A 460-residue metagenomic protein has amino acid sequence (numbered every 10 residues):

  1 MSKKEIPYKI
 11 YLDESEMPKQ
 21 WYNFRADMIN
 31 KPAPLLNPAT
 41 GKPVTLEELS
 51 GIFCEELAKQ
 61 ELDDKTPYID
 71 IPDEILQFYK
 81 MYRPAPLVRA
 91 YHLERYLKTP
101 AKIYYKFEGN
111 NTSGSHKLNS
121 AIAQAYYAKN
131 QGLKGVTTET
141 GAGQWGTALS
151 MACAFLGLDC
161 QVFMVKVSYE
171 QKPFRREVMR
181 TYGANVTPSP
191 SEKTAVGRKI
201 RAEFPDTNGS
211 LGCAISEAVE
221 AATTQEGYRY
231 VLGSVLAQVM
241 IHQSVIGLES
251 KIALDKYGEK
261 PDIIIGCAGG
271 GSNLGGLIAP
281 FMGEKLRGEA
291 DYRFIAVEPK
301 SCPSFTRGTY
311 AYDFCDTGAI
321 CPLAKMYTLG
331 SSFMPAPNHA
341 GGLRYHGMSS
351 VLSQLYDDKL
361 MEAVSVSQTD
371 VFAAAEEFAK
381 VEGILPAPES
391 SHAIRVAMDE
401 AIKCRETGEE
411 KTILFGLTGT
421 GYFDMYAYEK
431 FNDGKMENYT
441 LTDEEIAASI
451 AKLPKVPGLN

Functional and structural regions predicted by a protein language model:
K3-L133: Positively charged, low-complexity intrinsically disordered leader regions
Y68-D70, I200-Q238, I246, G258 (+3 more regions): Active-site/ligand-binding loops adjacent to catalytic centers
F107-L118, V136-G146, L236-V239, I265-G270 (+4 more regions): Active-site nucleophile and cofactor-binding loops and adjacent substrate-binding regions of central metabolic enzymes
G114, L118-I122, T138-L156, E170-P173 (+4 more regions): Short glycine/serine/threonine-rich phosphate/pyrophosphate-binding segments that cradle anionic phosphate groups
S120, A128-V167, K260-L274, F294 (+1 more regions): A short, small-residue-rich loop immediately preceding and capping a beta-strand
A123-L133, T147-D159, R180-T181, I278-G288 (+1 more regions): Alpha-helix C-terminal capping segments
T137, W145-N208, S304-F314, M425-D433: Active-site-proximal loop->helix
A268-G276, Q368-D433: Claisen-condensing/thiolase-fold acyl-transfer catalytic domains that form or cleave C-C bonds in fatty acid
